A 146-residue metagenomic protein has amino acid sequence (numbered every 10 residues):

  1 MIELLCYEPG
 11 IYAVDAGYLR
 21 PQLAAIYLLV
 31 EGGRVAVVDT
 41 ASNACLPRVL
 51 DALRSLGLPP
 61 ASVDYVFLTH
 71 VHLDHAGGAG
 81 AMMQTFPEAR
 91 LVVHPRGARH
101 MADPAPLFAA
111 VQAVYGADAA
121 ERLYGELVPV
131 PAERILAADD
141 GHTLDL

Functional and structural regions predicted by a protein language model:
I2-L56: Conserved beta-strand hairpin/beta-sheet module of binuclear metal-dependent hydrolase folds, prominently
P9, F86-A89, E133: A structural micro-motif
Y12, V92, I135-A138: General small-molecule cofactor/ligand-binding pocket signal
D15-G17, P95, D139: Residues at the C-termini of beta-strands that transition into short coil/loop
A25, R48, G78, D103-P104: Residues at alpha-helix caps and immediate loop-helix transition turns in enzyme cores, especially N- and C-cap
P47-V93: Active-site metal-binding motif and surrounding structural segment of the metallo-beta-lactamase
R96-H100: Short histidine/acidic/glycine/proline-rich micro-motifs that form metal- and phosphate-coordinating active-site loops
M101-L146: Metallo-beta-lactamase
